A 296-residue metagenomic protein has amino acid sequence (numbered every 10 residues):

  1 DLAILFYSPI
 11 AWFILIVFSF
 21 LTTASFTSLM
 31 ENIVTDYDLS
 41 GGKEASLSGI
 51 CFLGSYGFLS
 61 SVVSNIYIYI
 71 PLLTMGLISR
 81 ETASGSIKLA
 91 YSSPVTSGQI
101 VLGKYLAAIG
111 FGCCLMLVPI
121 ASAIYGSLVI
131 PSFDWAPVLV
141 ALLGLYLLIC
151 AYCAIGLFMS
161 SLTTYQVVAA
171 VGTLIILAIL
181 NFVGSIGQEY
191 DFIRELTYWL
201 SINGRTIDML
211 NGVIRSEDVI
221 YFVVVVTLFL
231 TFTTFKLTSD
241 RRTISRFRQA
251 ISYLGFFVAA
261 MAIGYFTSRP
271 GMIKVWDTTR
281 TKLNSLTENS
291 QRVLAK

Functional and structural regions predicted by a protein language model:
D1-S19, Y165-L174, R248-G255: Alpha-helical transmembrane segments and their helix-start/interface "positive-inside/aromatic belt" motifs in integral
P9-I33, S61-Y69, I175-I179: Hydrophobic alpha-helical transmembrane segments of multi-pass membrane transport/permease proteins
V17, G54-R80, L115: Long, hydrophobic alpha-helical segments
T23-T27, A45-S61, L102-Q166, V225: Secretory targeting signals
L29-L53, L162, A169-K236, D240-R241: Terminal transmembrane helical anchor/hairpin motif
P71-Y91, Y105: Transmembrane helix boundary and interhelical loop/hinge segments in multi-pass membrane proteins
S245-P270: Internal/C-terminal transmembrane anchor helices
R269-K296: Juxtamembrane extramembrane loops of integral membrane proteins
